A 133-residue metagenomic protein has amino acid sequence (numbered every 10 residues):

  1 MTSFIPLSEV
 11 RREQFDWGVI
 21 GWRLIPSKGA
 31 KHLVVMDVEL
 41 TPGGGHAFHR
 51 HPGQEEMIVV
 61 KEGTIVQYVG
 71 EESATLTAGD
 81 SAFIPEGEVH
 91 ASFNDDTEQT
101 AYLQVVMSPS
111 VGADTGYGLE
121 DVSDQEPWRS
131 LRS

Functional and structural regions predicted by a protein language model:
S3-F4, R11-G18, A30, V34 (+2 more regions): Double-stranded beta-helix
G21, M36-H51: Conserved short histidine dyad/triad with adjacent acidic residue
I25-S27, A47-P52, F93-D95, D121: Short histidine-centered beta-strand/loop micro-motifs that create catalytic or ligand/metal-coordination sites
M36, K61-E62, T77-A78: A cytosolic small-molecule/anion-sensing beta-strand core signal
F48-H49, Q67-Y68, I84, H90-T97: Short beta-strand His + acidic residue motifs that chelate non-heme Fe in jelly-roll/DSBH and cupin folds
G53-E55, V59-I65: Glycine- and acidic-residue-biased ligand/ion/polar-headgroup-sensing regions
E71-E86: Short acidic-glycine-tyrosine-enriched beta hairpin
